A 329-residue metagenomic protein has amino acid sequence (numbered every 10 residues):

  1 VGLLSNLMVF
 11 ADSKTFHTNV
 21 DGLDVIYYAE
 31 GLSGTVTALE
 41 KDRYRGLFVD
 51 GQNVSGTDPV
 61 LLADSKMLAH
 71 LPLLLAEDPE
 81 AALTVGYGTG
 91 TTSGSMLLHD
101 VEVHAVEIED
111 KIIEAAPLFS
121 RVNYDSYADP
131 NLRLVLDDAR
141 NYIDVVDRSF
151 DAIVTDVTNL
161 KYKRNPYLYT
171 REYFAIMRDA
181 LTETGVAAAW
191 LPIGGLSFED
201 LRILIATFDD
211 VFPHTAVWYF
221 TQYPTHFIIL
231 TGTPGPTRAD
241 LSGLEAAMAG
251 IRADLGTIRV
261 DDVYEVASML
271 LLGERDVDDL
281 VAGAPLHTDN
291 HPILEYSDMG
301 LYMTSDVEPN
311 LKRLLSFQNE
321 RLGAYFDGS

Functional and structural regions predicted by a protein language model:
V1-A76, A81, E102, V122 (+4 more regions): Soluble small-group transferase modules, centered on the S-adenosyl donor enzyme superfamily
T57-V211, V217, Y223-P224: The AdoMet/dcAdoMet-binding core of the Class I SAM-like
